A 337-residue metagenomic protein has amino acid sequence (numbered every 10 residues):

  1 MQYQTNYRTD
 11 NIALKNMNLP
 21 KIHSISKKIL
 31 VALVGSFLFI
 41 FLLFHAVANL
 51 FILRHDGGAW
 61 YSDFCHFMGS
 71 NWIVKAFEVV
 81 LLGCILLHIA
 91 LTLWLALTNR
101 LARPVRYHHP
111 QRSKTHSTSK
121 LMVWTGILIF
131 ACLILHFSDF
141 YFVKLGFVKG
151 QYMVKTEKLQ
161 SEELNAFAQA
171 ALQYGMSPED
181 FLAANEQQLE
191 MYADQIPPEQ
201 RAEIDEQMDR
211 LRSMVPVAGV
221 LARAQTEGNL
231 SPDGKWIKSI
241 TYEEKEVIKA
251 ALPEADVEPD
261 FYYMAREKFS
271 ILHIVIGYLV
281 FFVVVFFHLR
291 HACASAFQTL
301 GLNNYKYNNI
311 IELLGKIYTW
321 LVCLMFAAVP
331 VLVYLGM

Functional and structural regions predicted by a protein language model:
Q2-M337: Membrane-embedded alpha-helical bundles that constitute the cytochrome b-like, heme-associated redox core of multi-pass
